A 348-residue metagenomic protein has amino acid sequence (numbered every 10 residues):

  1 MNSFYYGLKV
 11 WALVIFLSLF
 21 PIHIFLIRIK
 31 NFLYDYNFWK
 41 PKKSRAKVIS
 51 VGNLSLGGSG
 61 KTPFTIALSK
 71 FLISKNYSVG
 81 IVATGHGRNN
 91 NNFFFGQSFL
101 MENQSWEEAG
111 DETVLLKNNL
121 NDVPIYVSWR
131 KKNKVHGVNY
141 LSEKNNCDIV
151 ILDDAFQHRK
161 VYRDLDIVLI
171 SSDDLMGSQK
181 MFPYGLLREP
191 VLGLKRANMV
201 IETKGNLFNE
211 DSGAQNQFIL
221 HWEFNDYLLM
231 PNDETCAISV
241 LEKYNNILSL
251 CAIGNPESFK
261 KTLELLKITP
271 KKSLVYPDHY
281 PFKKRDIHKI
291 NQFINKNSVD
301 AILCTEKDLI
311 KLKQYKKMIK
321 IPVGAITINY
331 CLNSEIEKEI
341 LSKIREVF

Functional and structural regions predicted by a protein language model:
M1-K47, V347: A transmembrane-helix-recognition feature enriched in membrane-embedded lipid enzymes and envelope glyco-/phospholipid
I22, T62, L116, D153 (+3 more regions): Residue-level signal for inorganic ion chemistry
N31-M101: Walker A (P-loop) phosphate-binding motif
H86-R88, N92-G213: Phosphate/Mg2+-binding loops and adjacent switch elements in nucleotide/diphosphate-handling enzyme cores
M199-F208, L220-N225, L250-N255, Y276-P281 (+2 more regions): G-domain G4 guanine-recognition motif of GTPases
L228, V240-K284: Redox- and metal-dependent alpha/beta enzyme cores, enriched for Fe-S-associated oxidoreductases and cofactor-handling
P277-Y280, I319-F348: Short, flexible loop segments at boundaries between secondary-structure elements
F282-D300, K307-L309: A short, acidic, amphipathic alpha-helical segment used as a generic capping/interface helix at domain edges
